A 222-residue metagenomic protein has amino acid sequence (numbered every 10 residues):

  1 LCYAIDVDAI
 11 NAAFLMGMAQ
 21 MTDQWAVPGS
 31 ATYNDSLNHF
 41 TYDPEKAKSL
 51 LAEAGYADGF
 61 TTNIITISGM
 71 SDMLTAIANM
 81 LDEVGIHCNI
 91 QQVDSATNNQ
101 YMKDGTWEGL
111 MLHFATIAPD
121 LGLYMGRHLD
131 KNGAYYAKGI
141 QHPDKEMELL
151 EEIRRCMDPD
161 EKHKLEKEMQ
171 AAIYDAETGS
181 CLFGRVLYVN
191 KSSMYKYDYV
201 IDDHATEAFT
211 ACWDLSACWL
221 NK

Functional and structural regions predicted by a protein language model:
C2-D35, S68-A78, N99-K222: Detector for C-terminal structural segments
S36-Y42: DNA breakage-rejoining catalytic core of tyrosine-based enzymes
P44-N63: Immediate post-signal peptide segment of exported/extracytoplasmic ligand-binding proteins
G59-S68, C88-N89: Short, well-ordered beta-strand elements
V84: Conserved dinucleotide-binding and phosphotransfer motif residues
H87-Q100: Early extracytoplasmic/lumenal segment of secretory-pathway proteins
